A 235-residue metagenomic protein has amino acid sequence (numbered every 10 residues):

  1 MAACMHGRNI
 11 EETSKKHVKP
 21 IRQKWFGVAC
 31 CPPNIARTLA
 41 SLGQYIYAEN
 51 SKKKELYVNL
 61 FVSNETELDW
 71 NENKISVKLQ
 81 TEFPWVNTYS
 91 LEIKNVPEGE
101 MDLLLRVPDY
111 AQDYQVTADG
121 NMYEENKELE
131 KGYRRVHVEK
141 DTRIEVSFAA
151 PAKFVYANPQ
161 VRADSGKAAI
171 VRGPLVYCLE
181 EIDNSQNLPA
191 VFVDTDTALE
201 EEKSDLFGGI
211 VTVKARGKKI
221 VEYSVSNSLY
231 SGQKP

Functional and structural regions predicted by a protein language model:
M1-V86, S147-P235: C-terminal beta-rich recognition modules with glycine/proline-rich loops and embedded aromatic residues
S76-V77, Y89-S90, E130-R134: Short structured motifs
P84, V96-E98, K127-L129, H137-E139 (+1 more regions): Surface-exposed coil/turn segments at beta-strand junctions on protein surfaces, enriched
W85-I93: Short beta-strand elements of extracellular/lumenal beta-sandwich folds
T88, E100-D102, A111-Q115: Exposed beta-strand and adjacent loop surfaces of beta-rich binding modules that mediate intermolecular recognition
E92-K94, G99-P108: Surface-exposed beta-strand/loop patches in extracellular or lumenal glycoproteins
M101-L104, R135-K153, E180: C-terminal beta-strand-rich structural cap/linker in extracellular carbohydrate-active enzymes
A111-H137, F154-Q160: Solvent-exposed beta-strand/loop surfaces of large extracellular or lumenal domains
